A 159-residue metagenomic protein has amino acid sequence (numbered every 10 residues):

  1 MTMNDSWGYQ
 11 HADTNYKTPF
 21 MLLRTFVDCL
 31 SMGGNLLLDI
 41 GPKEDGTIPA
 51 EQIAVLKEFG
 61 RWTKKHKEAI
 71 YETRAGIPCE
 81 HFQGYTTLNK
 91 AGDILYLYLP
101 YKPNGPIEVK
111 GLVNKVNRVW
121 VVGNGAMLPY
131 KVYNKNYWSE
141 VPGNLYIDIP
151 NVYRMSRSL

Functional and structural regions predicted by a protein language model:
M1-L159: Mature catalytic domains of secreted/periplasmic carbohydrate-active enzymes
